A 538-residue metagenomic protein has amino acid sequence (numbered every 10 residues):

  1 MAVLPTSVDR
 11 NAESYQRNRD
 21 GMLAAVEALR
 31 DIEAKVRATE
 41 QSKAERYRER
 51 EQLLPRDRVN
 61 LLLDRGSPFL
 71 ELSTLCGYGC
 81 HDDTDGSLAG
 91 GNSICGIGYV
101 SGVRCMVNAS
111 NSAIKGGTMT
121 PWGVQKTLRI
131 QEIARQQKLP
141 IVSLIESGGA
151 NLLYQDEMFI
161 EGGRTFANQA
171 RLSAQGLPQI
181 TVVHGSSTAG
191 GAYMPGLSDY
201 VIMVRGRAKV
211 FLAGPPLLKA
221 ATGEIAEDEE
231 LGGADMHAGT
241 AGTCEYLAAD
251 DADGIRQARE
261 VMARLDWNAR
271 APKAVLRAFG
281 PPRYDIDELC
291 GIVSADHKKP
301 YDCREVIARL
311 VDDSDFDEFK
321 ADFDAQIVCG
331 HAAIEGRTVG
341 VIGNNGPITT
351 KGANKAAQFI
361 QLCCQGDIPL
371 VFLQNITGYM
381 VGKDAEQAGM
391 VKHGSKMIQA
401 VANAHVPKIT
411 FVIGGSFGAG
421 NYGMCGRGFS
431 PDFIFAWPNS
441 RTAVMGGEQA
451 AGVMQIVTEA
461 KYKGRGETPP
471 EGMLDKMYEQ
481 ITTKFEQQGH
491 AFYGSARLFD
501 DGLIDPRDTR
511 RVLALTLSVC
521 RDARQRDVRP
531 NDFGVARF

Functional and structural regions predicted by a protein language model:
M1-F538: Ligand-binding clefts of soluble mixed alpha/beta catalytic domains
